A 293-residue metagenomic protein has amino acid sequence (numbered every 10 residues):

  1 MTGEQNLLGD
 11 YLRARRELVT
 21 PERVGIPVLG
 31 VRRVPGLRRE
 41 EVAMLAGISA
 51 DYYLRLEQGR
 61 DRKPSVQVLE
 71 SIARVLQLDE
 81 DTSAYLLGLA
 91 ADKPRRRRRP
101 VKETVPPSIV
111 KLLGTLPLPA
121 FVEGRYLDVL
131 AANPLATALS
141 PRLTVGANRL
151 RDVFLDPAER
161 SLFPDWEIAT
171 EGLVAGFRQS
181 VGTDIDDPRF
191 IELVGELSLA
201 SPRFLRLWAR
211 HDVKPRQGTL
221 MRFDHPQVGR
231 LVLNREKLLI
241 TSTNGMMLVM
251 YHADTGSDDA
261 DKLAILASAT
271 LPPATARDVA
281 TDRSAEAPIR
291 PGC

Functional and structural regions predicted by a protein language model:
M1-L37: A short, Lys/Arg-rich alpha-helix, primarily the initiator
M1-R13, P64-E70, R74-S108: Short amphipathic recognition helices of helix-turn-helix/homeodomain-type DNA-binding modules
R13-T20, L87, A91, G114 (+2 more regions): Amphipathic, well-packed alpha-helical segments that form the structural scaffold of globular domains
R23-L37, R96-T115: An N-terminal domain-cap segment
G30-R33, R39-E40, A46-K63, A73: Recognition helix of helix-turn-helix/homeodomain-like DNA-binding domains that insert into the DNA major groove
P107-Y126, L130-C293: Hydrophobic protein-protein interaction segments
